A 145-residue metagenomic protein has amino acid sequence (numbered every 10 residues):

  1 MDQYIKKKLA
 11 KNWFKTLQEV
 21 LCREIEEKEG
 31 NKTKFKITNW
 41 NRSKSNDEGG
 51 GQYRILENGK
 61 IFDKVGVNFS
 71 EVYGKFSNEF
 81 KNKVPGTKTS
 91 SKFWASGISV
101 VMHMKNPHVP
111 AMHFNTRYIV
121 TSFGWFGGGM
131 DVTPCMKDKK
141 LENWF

Functional and structural regions predicted by a protein language model:
D2-P85: Gly/Pro-rich turn-and-neighbor structural signature
C22, E26-G30, N106, R117 (+1 more regions): Hydrophobic/aromatic-lined pockets within catalytic cores
E24, E79, P110, D138-K140: Short acidic, gly/pro-rich beta-turn/loop elements at beta-sheet edges and active-site/ligand-binding grooves
G51-G128: Internal mixed beta-strand/loop scaffold within catalytic domains of large alpha/beta enzymes
S122-F145: Compact, glycine/acidic-enriched structural inserts
